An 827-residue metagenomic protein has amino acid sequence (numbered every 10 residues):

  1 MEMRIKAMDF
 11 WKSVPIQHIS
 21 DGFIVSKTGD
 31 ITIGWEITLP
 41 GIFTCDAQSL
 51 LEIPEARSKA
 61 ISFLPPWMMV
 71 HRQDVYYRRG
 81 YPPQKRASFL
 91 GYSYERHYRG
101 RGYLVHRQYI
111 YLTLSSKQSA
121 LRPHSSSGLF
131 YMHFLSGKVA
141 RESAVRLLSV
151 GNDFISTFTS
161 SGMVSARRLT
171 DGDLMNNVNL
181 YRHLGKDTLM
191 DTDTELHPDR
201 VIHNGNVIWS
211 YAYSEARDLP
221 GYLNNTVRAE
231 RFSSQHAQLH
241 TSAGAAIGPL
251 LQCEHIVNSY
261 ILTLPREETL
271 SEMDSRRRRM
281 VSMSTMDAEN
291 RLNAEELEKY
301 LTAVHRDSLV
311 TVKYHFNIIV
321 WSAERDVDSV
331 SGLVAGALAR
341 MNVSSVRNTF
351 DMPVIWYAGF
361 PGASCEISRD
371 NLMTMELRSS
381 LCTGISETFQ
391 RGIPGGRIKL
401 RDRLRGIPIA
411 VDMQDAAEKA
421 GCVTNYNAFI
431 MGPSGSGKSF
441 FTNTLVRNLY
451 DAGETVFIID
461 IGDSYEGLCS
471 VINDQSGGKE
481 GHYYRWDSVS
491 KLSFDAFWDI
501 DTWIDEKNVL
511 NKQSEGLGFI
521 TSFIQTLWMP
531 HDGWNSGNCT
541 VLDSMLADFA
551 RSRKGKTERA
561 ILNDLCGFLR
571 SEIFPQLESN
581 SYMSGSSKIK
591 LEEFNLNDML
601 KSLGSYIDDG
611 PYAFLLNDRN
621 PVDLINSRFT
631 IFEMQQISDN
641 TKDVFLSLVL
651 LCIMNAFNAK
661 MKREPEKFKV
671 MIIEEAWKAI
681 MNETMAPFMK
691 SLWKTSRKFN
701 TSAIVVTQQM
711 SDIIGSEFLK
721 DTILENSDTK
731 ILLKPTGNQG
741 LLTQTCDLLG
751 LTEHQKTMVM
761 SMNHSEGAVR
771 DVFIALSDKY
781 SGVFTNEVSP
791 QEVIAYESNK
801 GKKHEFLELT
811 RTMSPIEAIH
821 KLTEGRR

Functional and structural regions predicted by a protein language model:
M1-S386: Extended, folded cores of ATP/NTP-driven motor/assembly subunits in large transport and secretion machines
I31, H106-Q108, T455, R628 (+1 more regions): The start of beta-strands in P-loop NTPase/AAA+ ATPase cores
I37-C45, S136, K313-W321, V423-M431 (+5 more regions): Glycine- and acidic
A47-F63, Q252, S344, I355-I409 (+7 more regions): P-loop NTPase motor domains
K85-F89, S125-L129, G362-C365, V471-S476 (+5 more regions): Short secondary-structure boundary/capping segments
Q414-S436, F440-R447, V456-I459, D463-Y465 (+3 more regions): Conserved P-loop NTPase motor cores
I430-E454, E808-R827: A short, charged
D505-A560, E717-R827: P-loop NTPase motor core of the ASCE superfamily
